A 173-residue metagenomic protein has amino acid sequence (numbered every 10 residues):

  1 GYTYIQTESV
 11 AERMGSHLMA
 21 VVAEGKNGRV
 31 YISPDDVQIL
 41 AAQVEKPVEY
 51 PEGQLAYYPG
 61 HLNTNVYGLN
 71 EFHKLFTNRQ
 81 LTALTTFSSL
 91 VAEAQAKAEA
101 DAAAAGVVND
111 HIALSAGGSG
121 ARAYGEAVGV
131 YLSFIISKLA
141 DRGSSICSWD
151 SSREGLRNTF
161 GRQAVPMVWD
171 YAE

Functional and structural regions predicted by a protein language model:
G1-E173: Nucleic-acid modification enzymes, centered on SAM-dependent nucleic-acid methyltransferases
